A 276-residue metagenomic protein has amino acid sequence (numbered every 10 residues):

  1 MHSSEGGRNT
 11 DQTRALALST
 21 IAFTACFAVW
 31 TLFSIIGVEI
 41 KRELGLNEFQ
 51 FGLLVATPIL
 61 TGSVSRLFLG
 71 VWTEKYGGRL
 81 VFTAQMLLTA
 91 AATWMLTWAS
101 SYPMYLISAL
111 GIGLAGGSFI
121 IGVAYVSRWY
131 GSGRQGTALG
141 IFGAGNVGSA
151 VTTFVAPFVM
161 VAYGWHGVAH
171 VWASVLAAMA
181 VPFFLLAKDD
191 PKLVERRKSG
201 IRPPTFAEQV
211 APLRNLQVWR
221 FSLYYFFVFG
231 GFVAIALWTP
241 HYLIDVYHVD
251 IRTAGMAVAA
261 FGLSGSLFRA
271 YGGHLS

Functional and structural regions predicted by a protein language model:
R14-L46, I235-P240: Extracytoplasmic
T31, I59-L67, G117, S149-V151 (+1 more regions): Residue-level signature of mid-helix packing/kink "hotspots" within the transmembrane helices of 12-pass Major
F33-S34, L216-S266: Extracytoplasmic gate region of multi-pass secondary transporters
V64-P103: Conserved MFS/SLC helix-loop-helix module at the cytosolic interface between two early adjacent transmembrane helices
A92, P103-G117, F226: Hydrophobic core of transmembrane alpha-helices in multi-pass small-molecule transporters, especially MFS/SLC-type
S108-G145: Cytoplasmic helix-loop-helix junction between adjacent transmembrane helices in 12-TM secondary transporters
I141-P191: Helix-loop-helix hairpin linking two adjacent transmembrane segments in secondary transporters
L185-V210: Flexible cytoplasmic inter-helical loops of multi-pass small-molecule transporters
